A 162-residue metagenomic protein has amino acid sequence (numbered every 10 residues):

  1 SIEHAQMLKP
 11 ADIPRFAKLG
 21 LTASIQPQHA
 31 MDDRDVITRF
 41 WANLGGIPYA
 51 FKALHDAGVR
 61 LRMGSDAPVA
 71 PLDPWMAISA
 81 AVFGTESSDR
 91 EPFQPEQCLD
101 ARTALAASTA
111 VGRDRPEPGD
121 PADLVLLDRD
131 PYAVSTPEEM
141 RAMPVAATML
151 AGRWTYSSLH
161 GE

Functional and structural regions predicted by a protein language model:
H4-A5, P10-P14, K18-L21, I25-Y132 (+2 more regions): His/Asp/Glu-enriched, well-ordered alpha-helical/loop segment that forms or immediately abuts the divalent-metal
P14, D35-V36, T136-E138, L159-G161: Short conserved micro-motifs at the rims of enzyme active sites and ligand-binding pockets
P137-H160: P-loop/Walker A phosphate-binding loop and immediately adjacent motor/lid segment at beta-alpha junctions
